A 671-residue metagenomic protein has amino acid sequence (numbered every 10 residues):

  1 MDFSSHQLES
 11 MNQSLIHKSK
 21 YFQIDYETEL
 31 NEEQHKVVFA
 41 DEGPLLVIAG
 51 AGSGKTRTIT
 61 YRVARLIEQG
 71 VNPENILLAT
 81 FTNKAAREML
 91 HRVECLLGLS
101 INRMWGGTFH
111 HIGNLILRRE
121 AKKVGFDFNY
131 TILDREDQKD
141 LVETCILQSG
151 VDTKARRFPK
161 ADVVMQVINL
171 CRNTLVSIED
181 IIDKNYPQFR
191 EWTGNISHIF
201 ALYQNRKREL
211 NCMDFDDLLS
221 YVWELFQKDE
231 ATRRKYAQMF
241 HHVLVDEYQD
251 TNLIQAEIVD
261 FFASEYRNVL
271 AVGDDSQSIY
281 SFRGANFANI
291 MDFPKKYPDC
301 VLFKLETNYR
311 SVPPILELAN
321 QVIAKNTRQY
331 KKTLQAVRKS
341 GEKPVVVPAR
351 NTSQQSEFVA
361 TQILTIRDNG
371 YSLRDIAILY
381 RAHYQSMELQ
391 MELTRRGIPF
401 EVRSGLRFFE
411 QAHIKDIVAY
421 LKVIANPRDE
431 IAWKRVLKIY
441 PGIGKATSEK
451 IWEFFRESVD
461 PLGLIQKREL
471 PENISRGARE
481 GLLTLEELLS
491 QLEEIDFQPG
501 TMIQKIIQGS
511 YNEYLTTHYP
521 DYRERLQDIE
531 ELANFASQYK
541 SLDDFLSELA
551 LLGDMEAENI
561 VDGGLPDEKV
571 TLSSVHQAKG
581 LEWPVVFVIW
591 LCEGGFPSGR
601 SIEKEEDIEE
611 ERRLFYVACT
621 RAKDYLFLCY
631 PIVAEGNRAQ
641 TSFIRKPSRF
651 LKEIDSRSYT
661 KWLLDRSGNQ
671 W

Functional and structural regions predicted by a protein language model:
D2-F128, I132, K139, R234 (+2 more regions): P-loop NTPase Walker
F3-L8, N12-S14, K18-F22, Y26-E29 (+2 more regions): Conserved RecA-like helicase ATPase core segment that couples NTP binding/hydrolysis to strand translocation
I24, T28-V47, T58, L77 (+5 more regions): Conserved helicase NTPase motor core
A51-I59, A121, P298-V301, E306-P399 (+1 more regions): Helicase P-loop NTPase motor core
I101-I116, D134, P399-A419: Conserved beta-strand -> loop -> alpha-helix junction used to position metal-binding or nucleic-acid-contacting
I101-M104, K122-D217, F240, L302-K304 (+2 more regions): ATP-hydrolysis module of ASCE/P-loop NTPase motor domains, specifically the Walker B Asp-Glu catalytic pair
G106-H111, D217, V222, E568-V575: Conserved two-lobed SF2 helicase motor
N185, F189, S372, S386 (+6 more regions): Conserved helicase C-terminal RecA-like lobe
